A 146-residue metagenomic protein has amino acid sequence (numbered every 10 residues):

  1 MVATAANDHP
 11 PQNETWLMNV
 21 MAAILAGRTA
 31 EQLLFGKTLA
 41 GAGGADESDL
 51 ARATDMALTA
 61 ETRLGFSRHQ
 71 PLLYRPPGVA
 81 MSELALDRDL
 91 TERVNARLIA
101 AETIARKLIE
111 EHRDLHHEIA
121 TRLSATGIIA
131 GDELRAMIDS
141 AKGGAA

Functional and structural regions predicted by a protein language model:
M1-A146: Soluble catalytic regions of large protease machineries
